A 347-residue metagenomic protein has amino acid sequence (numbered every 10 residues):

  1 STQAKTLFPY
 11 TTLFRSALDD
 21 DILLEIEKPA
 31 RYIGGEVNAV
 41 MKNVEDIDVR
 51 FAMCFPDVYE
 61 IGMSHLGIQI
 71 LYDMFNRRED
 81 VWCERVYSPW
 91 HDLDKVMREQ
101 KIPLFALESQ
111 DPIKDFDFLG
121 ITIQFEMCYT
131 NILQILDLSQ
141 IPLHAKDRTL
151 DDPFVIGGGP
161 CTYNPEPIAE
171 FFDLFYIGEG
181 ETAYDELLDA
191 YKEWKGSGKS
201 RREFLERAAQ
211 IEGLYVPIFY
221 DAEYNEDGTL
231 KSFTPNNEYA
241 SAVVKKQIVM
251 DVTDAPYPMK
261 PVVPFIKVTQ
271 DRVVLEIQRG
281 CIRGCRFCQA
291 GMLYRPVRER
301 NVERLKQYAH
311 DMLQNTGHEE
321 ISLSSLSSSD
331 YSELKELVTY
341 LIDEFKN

Functional and structural regions predicted by a protein language model:
S1-L13: Short, small-residue-biased leader/transition segments that mark boundaries at the very start of proteins
T12, D173, V263: Active-site loops and adjacent core secondary-structure elements that bind or stabilize anionic groups
F14-K28, R78: Helix-enriched interaction subdomains in cytosolic or periplasmic regions, typified by TIR/SEFIR signaling/NADase cores
I22-A52, Y59-E60, P217, E223-V274: N-terminal [4Fe-4S]-dependent radical SAM core
M53-C54, Q307-N347: Conserved SAM/AdoMet-binding glycine-rich loop
H65, K267-E303: Canonical Radical SAM [4Fe-4S] cluster-binding loop centered on the CxxxCxxC motif and its immediate flanking residues
E79-D92: A short beta-strand-loop structural module common to alpha/beta enzyme folds
P89-P235: Glycine-rich beta-alpha loop elements in corrinoid/cobalamin-binding modules across cobalamin-dependent enzymes
